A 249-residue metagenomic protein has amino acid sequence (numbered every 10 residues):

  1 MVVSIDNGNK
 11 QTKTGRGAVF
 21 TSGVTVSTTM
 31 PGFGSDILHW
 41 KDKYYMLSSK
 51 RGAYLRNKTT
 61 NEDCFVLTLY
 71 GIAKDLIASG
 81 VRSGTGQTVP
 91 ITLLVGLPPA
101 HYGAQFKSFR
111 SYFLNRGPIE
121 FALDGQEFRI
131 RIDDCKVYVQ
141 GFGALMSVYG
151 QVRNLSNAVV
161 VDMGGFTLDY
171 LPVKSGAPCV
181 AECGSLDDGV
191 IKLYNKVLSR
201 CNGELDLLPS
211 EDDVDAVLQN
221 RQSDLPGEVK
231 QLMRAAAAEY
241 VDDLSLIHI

Functional and structural regions predicted by a protein language model:
M1-A158, A177-K192, D212-I247: Nucleotide/phosphate-binding catalytic cleft detector across ATP-hydrolyzing and phosphate-transferring enzymes
M163-D169, I249: Ser/Thr-glycine-rich phosphate-binding loops at phosphate-binding pockets of nucleotides, nucleotide cofactors
Y170-K174: PRPP/pyrophosphate-binding module of the type I phosphoribosyltransferase fold
L198: Mg2+/Mn2+-dependent nuclease catalytic core
C201-E204: Acidic, metal/cofactor-coordinating or nucleic-acid-engaging core segments within structured domains
D206-E211: Short, structured loop/turn "capping" segments at alpha-beta junctions
